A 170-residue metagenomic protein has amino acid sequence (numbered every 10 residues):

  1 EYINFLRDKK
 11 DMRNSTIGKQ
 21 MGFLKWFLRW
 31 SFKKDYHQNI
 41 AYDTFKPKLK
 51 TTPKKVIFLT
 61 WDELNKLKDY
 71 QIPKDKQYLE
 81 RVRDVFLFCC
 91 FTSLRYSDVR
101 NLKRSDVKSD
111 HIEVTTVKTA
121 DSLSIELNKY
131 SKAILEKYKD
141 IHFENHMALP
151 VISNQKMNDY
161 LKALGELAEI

Functional and structural regions predicted by a protein language model:
E1-R29: Short, Lys/Arg-enriched alpha-helical recognition elements, typified by the DNA-recognition helix
F5-D8, K33, D69-Q77, N101 (+3 more regions): Conserved helix-loop functional segments at active or binding sites
N14, G18-G22, H37-Y96, I141 (+1 more regions): Basic, Lys/Arg- and aromatic-enriched nucleic-acid-binding interface segment
K19, W26, N101-L102, D159: DNA-binding alpha-helical recognition surfaces that contact promoter or target DNA
L24-S31, Y138, L161: Hydrophobic recognition helices of helix-based DNA-binding modules
R29-I40, C89-S109: Short, charged phosphate-coordinating catalytic segments
K46-P47, T92, N101-K137: Conserved tyrosine-mediated DNA breakage-rejoining catalytic core shared by Y-recombinases
P53, V117-E136, H142-E169: C-terminal catalytic core of Y-nucleophile DNA break-rejoin enzymes
